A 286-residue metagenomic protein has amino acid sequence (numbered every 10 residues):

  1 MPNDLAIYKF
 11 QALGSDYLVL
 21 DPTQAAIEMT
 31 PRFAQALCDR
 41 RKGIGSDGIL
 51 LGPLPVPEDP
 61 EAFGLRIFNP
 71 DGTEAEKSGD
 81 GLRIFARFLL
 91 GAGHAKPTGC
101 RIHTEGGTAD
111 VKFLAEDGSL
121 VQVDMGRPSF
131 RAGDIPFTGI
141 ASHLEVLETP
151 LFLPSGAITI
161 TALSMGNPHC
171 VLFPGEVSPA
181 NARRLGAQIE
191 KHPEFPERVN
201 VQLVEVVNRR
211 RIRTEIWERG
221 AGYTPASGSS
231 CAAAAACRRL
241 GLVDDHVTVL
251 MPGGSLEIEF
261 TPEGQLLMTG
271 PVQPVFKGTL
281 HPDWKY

Functional and structural regions predicted by a protein language model:
M1-D117, C170-Y286: A glycine-rich beta-to-alpha transition motif near the start of alpha/beta enzyme domains, typified by
E116, L120-P128: Membrane helix-loop-helix hairpins that form the core translocation module of multi-pass transporters
G126-S129, P136-T138, P168, P196 (+1 more regions): Proline-rich low-complexity regions
S129-T159: Active-site glycine-rich loop that binds ribose-phosphate moieties when present
L147-P179: Internal active-site segments that recognize and position negatively charged phosphoryl groups and nucleotide moieties
